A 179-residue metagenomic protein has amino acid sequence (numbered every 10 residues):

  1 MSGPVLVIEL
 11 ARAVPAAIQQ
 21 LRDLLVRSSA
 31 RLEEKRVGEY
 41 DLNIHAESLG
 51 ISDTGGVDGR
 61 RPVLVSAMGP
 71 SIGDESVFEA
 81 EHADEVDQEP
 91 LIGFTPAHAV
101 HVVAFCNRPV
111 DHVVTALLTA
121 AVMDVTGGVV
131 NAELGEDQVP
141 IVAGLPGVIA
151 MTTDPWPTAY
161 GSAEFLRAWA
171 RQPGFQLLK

Functional and structural regions predicted by a protein language model:
M1-P4, V113-K179: Acidic, proline/glycine-rich low-complexity IDRs
M1-S52, G174-K179: Short, extreme N-terminal segment that most often corresponds to the first beta-strand
V7-A11, A104-H112: Short, charged/polar micro-motifs that form catalytic or ligand-binding hotspots
A17-I18, E81, D111-L117: Well-ordered, non-membrane alpha-helical segments in soluble/globular domains
S28-P109: Short, intrinsically disordered low-complexity segments
